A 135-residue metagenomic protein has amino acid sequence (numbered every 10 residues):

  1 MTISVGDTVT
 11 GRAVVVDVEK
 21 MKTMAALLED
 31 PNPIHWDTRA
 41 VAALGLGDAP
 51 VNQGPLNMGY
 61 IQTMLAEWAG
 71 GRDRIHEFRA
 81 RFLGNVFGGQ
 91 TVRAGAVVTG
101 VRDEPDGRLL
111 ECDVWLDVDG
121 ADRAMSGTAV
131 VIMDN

Functional and structural regions predicted by a protein language model:
M1-P50: Catalytic strand-loop segment that frames the active site of acyl-thioester-processing enzymes
M1-T10, V86-N135: HotDog/MaoC-like acyl-thioester-processing domains
V16, F82, V131-M133: Hydrophobic residues in beta-strands and at strand termini
I34, A49-P55, G100, D119-D122: Noncatalytic linker/hinge segments flanking ATPase motor cores
A40, E77, P105-D106: Sparse recognition of residues in long alpha-helices and their boundaries
A43-D48, N52, L56-V98: Hydrophobic beta-strand-centered segment that forms part of the acyl-chain substrate-binding groove
